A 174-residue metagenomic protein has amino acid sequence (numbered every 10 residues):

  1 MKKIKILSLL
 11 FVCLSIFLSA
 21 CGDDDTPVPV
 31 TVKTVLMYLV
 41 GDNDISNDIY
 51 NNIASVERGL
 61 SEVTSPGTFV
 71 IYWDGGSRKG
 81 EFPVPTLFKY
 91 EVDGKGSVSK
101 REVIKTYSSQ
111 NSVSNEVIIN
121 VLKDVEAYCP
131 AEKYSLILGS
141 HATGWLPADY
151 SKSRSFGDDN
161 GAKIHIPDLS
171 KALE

Functional and structural regions predicted by a protein language model:
M1-S19: Sec-dependent bacterial lipoprotein signal peptides
L14-V35: Bacterial Sec-dependent N-terminal signal peptides
T31-T34, T64-V70, P130-S135: Loop/turn elements at helix/coil->beta-strand transitions in domains of secreted/extracellular proteins
Y38-D42, Y72-G76, L138-A142: Active-site-proximal beta-strand/loop segments in catalytic clefts of secreted hydrolases
D44-I49, R78-F82, G144-S151: Extracytoplasmic/secreted cell-surface and envelope-processing proteins
S46, A54, R58-K105: Active-site-surrounding "flap" and adjacent substrate/cofactor-binding loops of secreted or lumenal enzymes, prototyped
D93-A127: Functional beta-strand-loop-alpha-helix junction segments that form "active/interaction loops" within catalytic
V113-E174: Chitinase-like catalytic core of GlcNAc-active glycosidases
